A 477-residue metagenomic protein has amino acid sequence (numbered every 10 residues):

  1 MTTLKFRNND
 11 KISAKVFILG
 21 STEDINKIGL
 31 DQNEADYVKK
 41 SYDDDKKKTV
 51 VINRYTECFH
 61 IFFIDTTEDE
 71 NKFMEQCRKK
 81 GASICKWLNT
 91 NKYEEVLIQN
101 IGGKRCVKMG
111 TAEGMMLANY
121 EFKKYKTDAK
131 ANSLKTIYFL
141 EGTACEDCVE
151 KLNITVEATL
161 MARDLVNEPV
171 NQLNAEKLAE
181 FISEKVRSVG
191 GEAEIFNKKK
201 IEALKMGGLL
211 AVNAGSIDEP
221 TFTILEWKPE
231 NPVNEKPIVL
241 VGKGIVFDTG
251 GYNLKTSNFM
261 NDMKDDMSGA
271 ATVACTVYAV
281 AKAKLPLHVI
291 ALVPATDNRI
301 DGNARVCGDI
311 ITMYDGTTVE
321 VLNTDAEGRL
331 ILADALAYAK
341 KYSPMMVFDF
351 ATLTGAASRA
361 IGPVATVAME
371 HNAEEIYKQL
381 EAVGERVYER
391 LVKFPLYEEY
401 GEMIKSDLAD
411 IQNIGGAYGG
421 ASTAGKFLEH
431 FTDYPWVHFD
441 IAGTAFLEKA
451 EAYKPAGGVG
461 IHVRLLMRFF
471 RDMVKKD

Functional and structural regions predicted by a protein language model:
M1-G244: Short amphipathic alpha-helical segment within the helicase RecA-like ATPase core that mediates nucleic-acid
M1-T3, T56, E70, A179-D477: A generic structural signal for tightly packed, nonpolar segments enriched in small/aliphatic residues
